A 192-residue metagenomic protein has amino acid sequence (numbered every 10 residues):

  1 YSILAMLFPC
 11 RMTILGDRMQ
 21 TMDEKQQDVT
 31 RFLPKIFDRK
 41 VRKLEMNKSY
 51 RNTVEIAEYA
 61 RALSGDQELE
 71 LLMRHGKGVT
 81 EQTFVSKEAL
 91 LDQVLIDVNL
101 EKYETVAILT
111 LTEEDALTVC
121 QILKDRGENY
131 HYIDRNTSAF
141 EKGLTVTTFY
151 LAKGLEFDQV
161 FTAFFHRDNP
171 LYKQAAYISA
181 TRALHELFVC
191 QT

Functional and structural regions predicted by a protein language model:
Y1-T192: Conserved helicase motor core of SF1/SF2 NTP-dependent helicases
